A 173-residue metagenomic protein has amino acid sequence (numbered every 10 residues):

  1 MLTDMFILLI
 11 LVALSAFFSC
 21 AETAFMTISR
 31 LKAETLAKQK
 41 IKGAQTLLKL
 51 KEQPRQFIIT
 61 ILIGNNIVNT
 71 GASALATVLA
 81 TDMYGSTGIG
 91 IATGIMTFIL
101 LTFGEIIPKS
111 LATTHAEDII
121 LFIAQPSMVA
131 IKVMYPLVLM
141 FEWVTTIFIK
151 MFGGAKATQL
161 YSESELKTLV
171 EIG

Functional and structural regions predicted by a protein language model:
M1-G173: Membrane-embedded alpha-helical segments of inner-membrane proteins
